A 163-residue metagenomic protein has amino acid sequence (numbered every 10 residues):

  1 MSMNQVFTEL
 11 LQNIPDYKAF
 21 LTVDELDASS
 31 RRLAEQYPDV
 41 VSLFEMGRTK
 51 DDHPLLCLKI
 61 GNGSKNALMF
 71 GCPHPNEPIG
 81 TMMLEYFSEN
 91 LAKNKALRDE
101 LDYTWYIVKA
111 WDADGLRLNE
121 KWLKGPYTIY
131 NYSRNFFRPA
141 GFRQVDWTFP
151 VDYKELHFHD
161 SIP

Functional and structural regions predicted by a protein language model:
M1-L55: Short glycine- and acidic-rich boundary segments immediately preceding or forming the N-terminal edge of structured
A19, V23, N76-T81: Solvent-exposed, acidic/flexible segments
T49-D51, P75-P78: Gly/Ser/Thr-rich loops at beta-strand to alpha-helix junctions that form or flank small-molecule/cofactor-binding
D52, C72, I107: Divalent metal-coordination and catalytic microenvironments
L56-S64: Short beta-strand-to-loop junctions in surface cap/lid or active-site-entrance loops
S64-N66, P78-M82, Y86-P163: Active-site/substrate-binding loop(s) of hydrolase catalytic cores
N66-H74: Short beta-strand element of the alpha/beta-hydrolase
